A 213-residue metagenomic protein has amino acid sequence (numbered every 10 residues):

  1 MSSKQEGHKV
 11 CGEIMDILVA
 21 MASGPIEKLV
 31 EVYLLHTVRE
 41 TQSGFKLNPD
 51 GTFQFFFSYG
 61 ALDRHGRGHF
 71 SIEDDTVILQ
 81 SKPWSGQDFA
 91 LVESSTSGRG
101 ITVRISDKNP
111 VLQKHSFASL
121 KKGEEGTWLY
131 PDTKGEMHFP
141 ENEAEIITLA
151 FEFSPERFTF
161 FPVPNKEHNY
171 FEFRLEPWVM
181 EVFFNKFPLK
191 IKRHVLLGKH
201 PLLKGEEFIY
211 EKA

Functional and structural regions predicted by a protein language model:
Q5: Cationic, low-complexity basic patches in intrinsically disordered or flexible, solvent-exposed regions
C11, A22-A213: Lipid interaction determinants
E13-D16: Bacterial N-terminal signal peptides
L18-A20: Alpha-helical transmembrane spans
